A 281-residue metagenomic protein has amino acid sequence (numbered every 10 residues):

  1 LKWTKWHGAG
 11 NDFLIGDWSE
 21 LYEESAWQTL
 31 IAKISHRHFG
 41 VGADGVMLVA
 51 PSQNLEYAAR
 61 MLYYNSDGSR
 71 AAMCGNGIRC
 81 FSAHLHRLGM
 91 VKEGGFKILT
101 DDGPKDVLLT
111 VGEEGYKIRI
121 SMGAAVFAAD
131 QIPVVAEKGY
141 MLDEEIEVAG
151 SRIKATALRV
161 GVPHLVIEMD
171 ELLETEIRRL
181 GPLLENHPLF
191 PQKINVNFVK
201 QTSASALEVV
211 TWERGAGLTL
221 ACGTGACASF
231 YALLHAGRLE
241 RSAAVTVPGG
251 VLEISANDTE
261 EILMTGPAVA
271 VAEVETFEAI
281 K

Functional and structural regions predicted by a protein language model:
L1-E114, L165-K281: A glycine-rich beta-to-alpha transition motif near the start of alpha/beta enzyme domains, typified by
L1-Y22, I120, E137-L158: N-terminal, positively charged, Ser/Thr/Ala/Gly-biased leader segments that form transit/presequence-like amphipathic
G95-T100, P104-D106, T110-V148, R152-A155 (+1 more regions): Juxtamembrane transmembrane-helix boundary motif
A124-V126, V160-H164, A268: Glycine-rich beta-alpha junction loops
A155, P163-V166: Selected transmembrane alpha-helices and immediately adjacent juxtamembrane segments of polytopic inner-membrane
